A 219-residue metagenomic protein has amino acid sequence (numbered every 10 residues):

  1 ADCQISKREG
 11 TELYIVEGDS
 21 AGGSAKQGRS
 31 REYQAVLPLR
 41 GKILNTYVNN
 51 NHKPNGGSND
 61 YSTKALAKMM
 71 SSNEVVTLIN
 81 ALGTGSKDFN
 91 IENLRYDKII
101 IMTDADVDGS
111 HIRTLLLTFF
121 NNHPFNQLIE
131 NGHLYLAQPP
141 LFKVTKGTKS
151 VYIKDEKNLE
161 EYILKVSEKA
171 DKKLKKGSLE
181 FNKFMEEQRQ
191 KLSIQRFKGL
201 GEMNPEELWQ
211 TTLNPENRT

Functional and structural regions predicted by a protein language model:
A1-T219: Conserved phosphate-chemistry cores used by DNA topoisomerases
